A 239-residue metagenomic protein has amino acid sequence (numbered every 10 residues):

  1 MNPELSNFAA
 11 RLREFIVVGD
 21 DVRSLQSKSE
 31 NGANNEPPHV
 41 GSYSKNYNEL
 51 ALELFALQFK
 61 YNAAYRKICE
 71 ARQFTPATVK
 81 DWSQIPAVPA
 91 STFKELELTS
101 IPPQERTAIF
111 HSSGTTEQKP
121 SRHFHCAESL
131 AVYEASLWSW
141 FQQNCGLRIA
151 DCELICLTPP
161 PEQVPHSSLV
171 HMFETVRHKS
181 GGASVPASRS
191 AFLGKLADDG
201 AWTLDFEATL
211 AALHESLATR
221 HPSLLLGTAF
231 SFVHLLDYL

Functional and structural regions predicted by a protein language model:
M1-V22, Y43-H111, E117-A150, I155-C156 (+4 more regions): Nucleotide 5′-phosphate-binding alpha/beta core
G19-A33, G41, A183-A187: Intrinsic, low-complexity polybasic segments
S27-E36, N46, L196: N-terminal cationic leader/targeting segments used for protein routing and processing
N34-N35, S83, A183, T219: Compositionally biased, intrinsically disordered/low-complexity regions enriched for serine, proline and threonine
I155-V233: AMP-binding/adenylate-forming
M172, Y238-L239: Short, surface-exposed, charged loop/turn segments at secondary-structure junctions
